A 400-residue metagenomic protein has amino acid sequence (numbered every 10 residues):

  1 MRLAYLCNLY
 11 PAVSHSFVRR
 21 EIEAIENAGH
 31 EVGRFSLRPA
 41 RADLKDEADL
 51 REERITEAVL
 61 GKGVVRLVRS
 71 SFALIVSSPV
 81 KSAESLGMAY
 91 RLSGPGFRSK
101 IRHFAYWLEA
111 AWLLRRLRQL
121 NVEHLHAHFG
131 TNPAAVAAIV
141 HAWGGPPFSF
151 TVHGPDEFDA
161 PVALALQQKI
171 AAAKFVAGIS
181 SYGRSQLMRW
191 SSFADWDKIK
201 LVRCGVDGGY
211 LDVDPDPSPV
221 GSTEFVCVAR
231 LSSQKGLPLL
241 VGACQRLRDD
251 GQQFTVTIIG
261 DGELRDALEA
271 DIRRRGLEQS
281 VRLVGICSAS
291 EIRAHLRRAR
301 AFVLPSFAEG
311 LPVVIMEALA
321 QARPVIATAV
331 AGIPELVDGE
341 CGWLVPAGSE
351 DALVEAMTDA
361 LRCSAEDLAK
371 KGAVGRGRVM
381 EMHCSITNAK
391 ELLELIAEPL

Functional and structural regions predicted by a protein language model:
S16, T223, C227-R246, Q252 (+3 more regions): A conserved mid-protein helix/loop that constitutes part of the nucleotide-sugar donor-binding site
I170, I286-C287, A294-A299: Short alpha-helical donor nucleotide-sugar binding micro-motif in glycosyltransferases
Y182, G205: Carbohydrate-associated surface elements
E269-C287: Nucleotide-activated donor-binding/catalytic signature segment of Leloir-type glycosyltransferases, i.e., the conserved
F307: Aromatic "clamp/platform" in nucleotide-sugar-dependent glycosyltransferases that forms part of the donor/acceptor
P324-A327: Short hydrophobic beta-strand element within catalytic cores of glycosyltransferases and related nucleotide-activated
G339, W343-E350, A360-A365: Conserved acidic donor-binding segment of nucleotide-sugar-dependent glycosyltransferases
D367-M382, N388-E391: A short, well-ordered alpha-helix in the C-terminal region of glycosyltransferases
